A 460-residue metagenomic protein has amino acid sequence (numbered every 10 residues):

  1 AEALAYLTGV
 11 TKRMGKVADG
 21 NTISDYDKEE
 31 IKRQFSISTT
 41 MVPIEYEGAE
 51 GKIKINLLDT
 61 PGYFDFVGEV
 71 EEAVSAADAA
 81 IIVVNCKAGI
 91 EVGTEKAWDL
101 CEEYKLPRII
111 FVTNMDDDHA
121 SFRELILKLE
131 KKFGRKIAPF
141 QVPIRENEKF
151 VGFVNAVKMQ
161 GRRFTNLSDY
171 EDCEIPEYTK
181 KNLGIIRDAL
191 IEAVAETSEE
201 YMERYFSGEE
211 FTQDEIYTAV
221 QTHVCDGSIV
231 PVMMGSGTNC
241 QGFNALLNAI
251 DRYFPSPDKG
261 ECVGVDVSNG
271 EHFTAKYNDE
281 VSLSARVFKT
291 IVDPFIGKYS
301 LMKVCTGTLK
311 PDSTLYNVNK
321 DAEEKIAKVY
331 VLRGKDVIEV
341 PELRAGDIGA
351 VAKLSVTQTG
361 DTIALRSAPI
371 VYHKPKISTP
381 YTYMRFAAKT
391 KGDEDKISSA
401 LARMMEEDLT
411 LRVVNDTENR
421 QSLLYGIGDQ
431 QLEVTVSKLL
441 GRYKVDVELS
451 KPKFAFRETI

Functional and structural regions predicted by a protein language model:
A1-I460: Structural and coupling elements of P-loop NTPases
